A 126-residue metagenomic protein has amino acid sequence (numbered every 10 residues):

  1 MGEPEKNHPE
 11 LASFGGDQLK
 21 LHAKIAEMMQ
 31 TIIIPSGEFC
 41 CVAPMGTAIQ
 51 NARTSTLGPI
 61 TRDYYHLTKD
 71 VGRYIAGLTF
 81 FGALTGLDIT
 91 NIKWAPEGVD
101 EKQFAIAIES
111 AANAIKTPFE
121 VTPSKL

Functional and structural regions predicted by a protein language model:
M1-G2: Cell wall/extracellular polymer interaction/catalysis modules
E5-I115: Catalytic His-Asp segment of secreted/periplasmic serine-dependent ester chemistry enzymes
A112-L126: Long, charge-rich low-complexity segments
